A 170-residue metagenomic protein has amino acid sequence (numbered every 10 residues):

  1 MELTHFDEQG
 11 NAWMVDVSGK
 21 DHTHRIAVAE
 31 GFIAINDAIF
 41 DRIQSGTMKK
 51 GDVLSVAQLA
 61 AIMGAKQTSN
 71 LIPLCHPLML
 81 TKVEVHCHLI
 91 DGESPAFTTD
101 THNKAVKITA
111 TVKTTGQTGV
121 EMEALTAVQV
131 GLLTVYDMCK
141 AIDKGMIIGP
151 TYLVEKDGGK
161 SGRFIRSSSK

Functional and structural regions predicted by a protein language model:
M1-L54, L59-H76, K82-K170: C-terminal binding/interaction regions
